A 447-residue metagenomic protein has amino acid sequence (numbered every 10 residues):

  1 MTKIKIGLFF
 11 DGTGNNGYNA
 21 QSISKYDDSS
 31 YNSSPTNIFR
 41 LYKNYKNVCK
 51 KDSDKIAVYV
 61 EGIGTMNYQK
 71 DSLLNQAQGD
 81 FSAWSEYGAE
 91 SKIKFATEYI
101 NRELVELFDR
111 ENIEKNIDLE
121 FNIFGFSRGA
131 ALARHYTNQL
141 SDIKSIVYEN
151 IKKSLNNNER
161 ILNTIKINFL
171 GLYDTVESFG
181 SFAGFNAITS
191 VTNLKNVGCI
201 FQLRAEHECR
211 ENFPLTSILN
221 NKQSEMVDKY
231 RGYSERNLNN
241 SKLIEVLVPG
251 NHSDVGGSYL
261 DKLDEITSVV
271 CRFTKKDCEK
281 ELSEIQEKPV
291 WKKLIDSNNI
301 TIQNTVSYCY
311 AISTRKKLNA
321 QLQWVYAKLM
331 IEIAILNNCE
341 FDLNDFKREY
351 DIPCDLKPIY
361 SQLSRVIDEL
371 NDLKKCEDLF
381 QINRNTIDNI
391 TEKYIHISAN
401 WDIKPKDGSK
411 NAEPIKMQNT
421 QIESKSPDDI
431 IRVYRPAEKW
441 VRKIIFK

Functional and structural regions predicted by a protein language model:
M1-K447: Active-site- or binding-pocket-proximal scaffold segments within functional domains
